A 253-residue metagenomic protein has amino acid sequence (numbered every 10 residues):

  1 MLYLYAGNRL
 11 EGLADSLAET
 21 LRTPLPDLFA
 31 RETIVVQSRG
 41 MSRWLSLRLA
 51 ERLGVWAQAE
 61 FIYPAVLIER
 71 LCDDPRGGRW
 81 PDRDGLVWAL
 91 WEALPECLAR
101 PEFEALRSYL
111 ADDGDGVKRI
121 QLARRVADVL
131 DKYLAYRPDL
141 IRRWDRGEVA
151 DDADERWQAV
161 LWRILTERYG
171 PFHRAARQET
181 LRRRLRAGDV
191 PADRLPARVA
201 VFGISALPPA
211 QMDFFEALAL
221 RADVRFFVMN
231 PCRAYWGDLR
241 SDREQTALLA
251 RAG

Functional and structural regions predicted by a protein language model:
M1-L21: N- or domain-start disorder-to-order transition segments that initiate the globular core
G7, E11-A14, R31, E51-G54: Compositional signal for N-terminal targeting/processing segments
G7, V36-Q37, V201-I204, V228-M229: Short His-Asn-centered micro-motif
L21-L28: Conserved SF1/SF2 helicase motif Ia
P26, A206-A210: Short, glycine/acidic-rich beta->alpha junctions
L28-M41, A200: Conserved RecA-like ASCE P-loop NTPase motor core of nucleic-acid helicases/translocases
V36-D193, P209, E216, R221-D223 (+1 more regions): Basic/charged alpha-beta structural segments of nucleotide/phosphate-handling enzymes
R194-L207: Conserved P-loop NTPase "ATPase switch" module shared by AAA+ and STAND
